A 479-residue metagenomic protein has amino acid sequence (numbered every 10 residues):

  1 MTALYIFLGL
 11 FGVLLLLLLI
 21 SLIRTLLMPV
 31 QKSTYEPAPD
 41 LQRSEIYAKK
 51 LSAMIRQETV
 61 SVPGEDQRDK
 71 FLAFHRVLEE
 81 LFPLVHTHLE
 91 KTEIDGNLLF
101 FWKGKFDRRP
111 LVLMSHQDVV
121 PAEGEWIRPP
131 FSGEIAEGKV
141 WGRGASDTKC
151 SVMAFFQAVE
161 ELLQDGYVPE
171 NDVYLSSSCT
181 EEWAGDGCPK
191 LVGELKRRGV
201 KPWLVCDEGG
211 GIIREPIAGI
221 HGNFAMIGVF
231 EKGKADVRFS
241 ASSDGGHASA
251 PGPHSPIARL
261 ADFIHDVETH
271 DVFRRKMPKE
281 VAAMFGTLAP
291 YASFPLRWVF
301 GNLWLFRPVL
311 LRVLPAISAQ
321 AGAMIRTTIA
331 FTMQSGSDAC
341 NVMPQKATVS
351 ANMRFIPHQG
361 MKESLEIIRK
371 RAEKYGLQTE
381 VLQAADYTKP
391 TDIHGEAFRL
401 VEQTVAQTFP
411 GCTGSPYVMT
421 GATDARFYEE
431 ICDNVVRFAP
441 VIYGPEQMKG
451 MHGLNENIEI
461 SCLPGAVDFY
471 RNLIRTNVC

Functional and structural regions predicted by a protein language model:
M1-G12: Feature marks short, highly hydrophobic, charge-poor N-terminal signal-anchor/signal peptide-like helices that anchor
F11-R143, D165-P169: Acidic/His- and Gly-rich active-site-bordering loop/insert found across diverse amide/peptide-bond hydrolases
K91, F101, F106-R108, I213-R214 (+5 more regions): An extended, acidic, His-containing surface patch that forms the Zn2+-binding/catalytic region of metallohydrolases
Q117-D118, V267-V272, R369-L377: A common structural junction motif
V140, S146-M226: Acidic/histidine-rich catalytic neighborhood of metal-dependent amide-processing enzymes
P189-E194, S249-V272: A short core secondary-structure module
F230, P251-P253, G322, A339-P344: Short, solvent-exposed beta-strand/turn "edge" segments of beta-rich domains on protein surfaces
H254, S364-A372: Short amphipathic alpha-helices in soluble, non-transmembrane regions that often serve as interface/regulatory elements
